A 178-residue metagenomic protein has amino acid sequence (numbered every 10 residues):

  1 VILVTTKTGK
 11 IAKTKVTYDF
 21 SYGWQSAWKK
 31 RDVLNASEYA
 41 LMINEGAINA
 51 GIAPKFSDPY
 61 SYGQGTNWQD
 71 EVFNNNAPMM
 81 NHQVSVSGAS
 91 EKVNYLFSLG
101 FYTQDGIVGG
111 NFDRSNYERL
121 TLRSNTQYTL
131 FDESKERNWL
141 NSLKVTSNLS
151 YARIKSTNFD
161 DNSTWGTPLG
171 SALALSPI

Functional and structural regions predicted by a protein language model:
V1-I178: Membrane-proximal, glycine/serine-rich, low-complexity loop/turn segments characteristic of large bacterial
